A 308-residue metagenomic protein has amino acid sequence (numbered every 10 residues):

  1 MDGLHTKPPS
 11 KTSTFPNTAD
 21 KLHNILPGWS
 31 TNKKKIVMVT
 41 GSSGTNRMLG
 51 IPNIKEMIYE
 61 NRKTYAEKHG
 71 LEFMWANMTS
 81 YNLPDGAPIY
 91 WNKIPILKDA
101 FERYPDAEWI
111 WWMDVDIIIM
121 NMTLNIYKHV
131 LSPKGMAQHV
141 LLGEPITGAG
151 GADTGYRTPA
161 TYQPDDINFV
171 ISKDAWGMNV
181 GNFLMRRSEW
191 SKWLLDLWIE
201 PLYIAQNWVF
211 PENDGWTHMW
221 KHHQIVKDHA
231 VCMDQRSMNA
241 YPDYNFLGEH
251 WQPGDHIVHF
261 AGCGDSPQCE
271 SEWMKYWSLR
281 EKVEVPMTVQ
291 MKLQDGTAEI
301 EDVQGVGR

Functional and structural regions predicted by a protein language model:
M1-D106: N-terminal anchoring/stem segment of glycosyltransferases
M1-V39, N46, K134-Y156, Y276-R308: Eukaryotic N-terminal targeting leaders
T14-A19, G28-K33, Y104, T161-P164 (+2 more regions): Extracellular/periplasmic catalytic domains that process cell-envelope and extracellular macromolecules
K34-I36, H69-E72, D106-W109, V115-D116 (+2 more regions): Loop/turn elements at helix/coil->beta-strand transitions in domains of secreted/extracellular proteins
S43-N46, M78-Y81, I117-I118, W176-G177 (+2 more regions): Conserved beta-strand elements of beta-rich interaction domains across eukaryotes, especially beta-propellers
G50-E56, M78, L124-I126, F183-L184 (+2 more regions): Short coil/turn segments at secondary-structure boundaries
I89-I171, A175-G177, N182-K192: GT-A fold catalytic core of metal-dependent nucleotide-sugar glycosyltransferases, centered on the diacidic
P95, W176-R308: Catalytic core and acceptor-binding pocket of nucleotide-sugar-dependent glycosyltransferases
